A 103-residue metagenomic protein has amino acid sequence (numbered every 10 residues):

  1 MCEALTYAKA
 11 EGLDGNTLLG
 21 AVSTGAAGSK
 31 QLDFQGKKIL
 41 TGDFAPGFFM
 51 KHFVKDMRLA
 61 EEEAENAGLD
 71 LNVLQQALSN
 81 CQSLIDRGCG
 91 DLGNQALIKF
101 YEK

Functional and structural regions predicted by a protein language model:
M1-E11, V22-F34, H52-V54: Active-site-proximal catalytic alpha-helix in oxidoreductases
Y7-L13, R87-L92: Short, exposed beta-strand "edge-strand" segments with a Pro/Gly-rich flavor and a Y/T-containing core
K9-N16, G68, N72-V73: Structural helix-adjacent loops and short alpha-helical linkers that scaffold large soluble proteins
D14-T24, Q75-S79: Beta-strand segments within the central parallel beta-sheet cores of soluble alpha/beta enzyme folds
G28-C89, G93, F100-K103: Interdomain hinge/lid region at the active-site interface of Rossmann-like NAD(P)-dependent oxidoreductases
